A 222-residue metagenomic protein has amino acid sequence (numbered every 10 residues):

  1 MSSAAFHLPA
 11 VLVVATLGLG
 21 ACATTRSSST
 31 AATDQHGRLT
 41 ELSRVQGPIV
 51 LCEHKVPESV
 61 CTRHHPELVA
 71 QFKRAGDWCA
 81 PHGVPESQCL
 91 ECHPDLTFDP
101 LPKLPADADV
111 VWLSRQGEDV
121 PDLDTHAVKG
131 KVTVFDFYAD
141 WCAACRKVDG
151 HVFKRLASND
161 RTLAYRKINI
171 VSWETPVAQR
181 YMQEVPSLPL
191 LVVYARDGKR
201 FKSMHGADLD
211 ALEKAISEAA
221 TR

Functional and structural regions predicted by a protein language model:
M1-V11: Bacterial N-terminal signal peptides that target proteins for export
P9-G20: Bacterial N-terminal signal peptides
C22-T24: N-terminal Sec signal peptide cleavage junction
V60, W78, Q88, K131-T133 (+2 more regions): Short pre-active-site segment immediately N-terminal to redox-active cysteine/selenocysteine motifs in thiol-based
W112-V132: A short beta-strand-turn-helix
C145-N159: Typically the conserved alpha-helix immediately C-terminal to a functionally engaged Cys/Sec in thioredoxin-like
R161-T175: Thiol-based oxidoreductase modules, predominantly thioredoxin-like and allied folds used for disulfide exchange
S187, V193-R222: Non-catalytic, surface beta->alpha helical segment in thiol-disulfide oxidoreductase systems
